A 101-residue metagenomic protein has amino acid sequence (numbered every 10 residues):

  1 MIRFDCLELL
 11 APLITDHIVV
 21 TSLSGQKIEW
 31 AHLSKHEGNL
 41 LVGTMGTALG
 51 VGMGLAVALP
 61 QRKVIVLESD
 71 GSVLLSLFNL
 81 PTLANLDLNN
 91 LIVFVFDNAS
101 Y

Functional and structural regions predicted by a protein language model:
M1-M45: Active-site diphosphate/adenylate-binding microenvironment
I28-N98: Thiamine diphosphate
Y101: VWA/integrin I-like adhesion module and closely mimicked acidic/polar interface patches used
